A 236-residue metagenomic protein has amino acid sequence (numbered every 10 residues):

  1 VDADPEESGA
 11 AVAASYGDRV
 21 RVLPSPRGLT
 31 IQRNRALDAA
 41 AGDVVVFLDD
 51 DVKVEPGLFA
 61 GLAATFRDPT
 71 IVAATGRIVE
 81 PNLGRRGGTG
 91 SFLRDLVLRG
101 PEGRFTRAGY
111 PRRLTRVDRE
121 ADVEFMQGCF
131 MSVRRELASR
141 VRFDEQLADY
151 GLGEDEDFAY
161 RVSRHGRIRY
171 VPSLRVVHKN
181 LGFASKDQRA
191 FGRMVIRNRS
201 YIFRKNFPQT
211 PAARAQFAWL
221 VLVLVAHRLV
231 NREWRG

Functional and structural regions predicted by a protein language model:
V1-P24, A64: Acidic donor-binding segment of Leloir-type glycosyltransferases
P24-A40: Glycine-rich, basic loop-to-helix element that forms the pyrophosphate-binding segment of sugar-nucleotide handling
V45: Short aromatic/hydrophobic "clamp" motif used to bind/position activated sugar donors
G57-V97: Conserved donor NDP-sugar-binding/catalytic core segment of glycosyltransferases
R94-V123: Short, flexible, basic/aromatic active-site loop/helix in glycosyltransferases
E124-V141, L147-L174: A short, conserved alpha-helix in the catalytic core of glycosyltransferases
E145-A148, L152, R167-R189, R199-I202: Active-site donor/metal-binding and catalytic loop motifs of nucleotide-sugar-dependent glycosylation enzymes
A190-N198, P208-G236: Non-catalytic, C-terminal membrane-associated alpha-helical segments of glycosyltransferases
